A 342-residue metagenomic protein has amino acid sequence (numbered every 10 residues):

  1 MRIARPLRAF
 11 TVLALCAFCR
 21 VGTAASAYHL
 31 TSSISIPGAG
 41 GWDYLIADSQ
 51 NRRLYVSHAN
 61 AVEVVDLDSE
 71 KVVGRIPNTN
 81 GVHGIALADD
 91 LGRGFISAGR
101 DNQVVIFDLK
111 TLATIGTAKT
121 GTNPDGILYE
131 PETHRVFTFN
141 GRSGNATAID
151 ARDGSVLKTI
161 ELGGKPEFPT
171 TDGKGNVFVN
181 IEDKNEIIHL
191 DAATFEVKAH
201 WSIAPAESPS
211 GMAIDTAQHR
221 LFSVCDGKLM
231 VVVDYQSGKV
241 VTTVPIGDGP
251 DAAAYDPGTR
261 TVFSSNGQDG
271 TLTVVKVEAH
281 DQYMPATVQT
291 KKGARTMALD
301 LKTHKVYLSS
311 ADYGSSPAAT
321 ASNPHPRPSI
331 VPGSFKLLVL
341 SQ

Functional and structural regions predicted by a protein language model:
M1-R5: N-terminal secretory signal peptides that target proteins for export/translocation
R8-R20: Bacterial N-terminal signal peptides
R20-Q342: Predominantly soluble domains enriched in secretory-pathway, periplasmic, or organellar proteins
